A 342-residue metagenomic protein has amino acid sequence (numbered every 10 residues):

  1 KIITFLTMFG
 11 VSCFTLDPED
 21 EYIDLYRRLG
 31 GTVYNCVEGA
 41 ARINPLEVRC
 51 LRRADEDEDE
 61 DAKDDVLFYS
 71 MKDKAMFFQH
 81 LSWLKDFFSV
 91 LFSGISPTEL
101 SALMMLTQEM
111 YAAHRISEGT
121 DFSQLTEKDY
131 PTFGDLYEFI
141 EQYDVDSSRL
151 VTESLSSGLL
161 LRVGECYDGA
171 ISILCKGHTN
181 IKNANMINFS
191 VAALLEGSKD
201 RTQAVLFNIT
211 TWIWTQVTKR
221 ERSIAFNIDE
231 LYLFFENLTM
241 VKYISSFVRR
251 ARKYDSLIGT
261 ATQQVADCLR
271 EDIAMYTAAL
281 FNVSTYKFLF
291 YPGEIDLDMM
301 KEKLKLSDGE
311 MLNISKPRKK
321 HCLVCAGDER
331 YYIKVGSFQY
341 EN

Functional and structural regions predicted by a protein language model:
K1-E38: Glycine-rich phosphate-binding loop of nucleotide-binding enzymes
C13, A225, G259: Hydrophobic "anchor" residues on beta-strands that sit immediately upstream of conserved functional sites
E19-Y22, G39-A41, A193-L195, Y232-L233 (+5 more regions): Conserved nucleotide-binding/hydrolysis micro-motifs of P-loop NTPases
I23-C36, L46-S256, D272, N313-P317 (+1 more regions): P-loop NTPase motor domains
C36, P45, V283-K287: Acidic, Ser/Thr-rich peripheral helices and adjacent loops at domain boundaries
R42-V48, D298-M299: Short, charged, surface-exposed secondary-structure boundary motifs
C268-N342: C-terminal regions of RecA-like/P-loop NTPase motor modules
